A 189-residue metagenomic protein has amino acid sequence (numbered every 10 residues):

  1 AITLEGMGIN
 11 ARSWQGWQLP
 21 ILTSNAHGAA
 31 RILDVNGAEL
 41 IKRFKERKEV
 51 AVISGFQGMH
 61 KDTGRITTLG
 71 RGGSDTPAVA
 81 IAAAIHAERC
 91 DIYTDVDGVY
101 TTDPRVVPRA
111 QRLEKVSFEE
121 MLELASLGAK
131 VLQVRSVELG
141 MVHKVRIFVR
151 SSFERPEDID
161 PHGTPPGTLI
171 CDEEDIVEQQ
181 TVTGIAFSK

Functional and structural regions predicted by a protein language model:
A1-L139: Nucleotide/pyrophosphate-binding catalytic subdomain
S13, M121, I147-V149, I170: Generic structural hydrophobic/aromatic packing signal, biased to beta-strands
V50-I53, V149, I170, V182: Hydrophobic aliphatic residue packing
G128-R135, L139-P166: Conserved glycine-bearing catalytic or ligand-binding loops at nucleotide- and phosphate-handling centers of large
I159-K189: A conserved regulatory-domain signal marking ACT and ACT-like small-molecule sensing domains and adjacent regulatory
